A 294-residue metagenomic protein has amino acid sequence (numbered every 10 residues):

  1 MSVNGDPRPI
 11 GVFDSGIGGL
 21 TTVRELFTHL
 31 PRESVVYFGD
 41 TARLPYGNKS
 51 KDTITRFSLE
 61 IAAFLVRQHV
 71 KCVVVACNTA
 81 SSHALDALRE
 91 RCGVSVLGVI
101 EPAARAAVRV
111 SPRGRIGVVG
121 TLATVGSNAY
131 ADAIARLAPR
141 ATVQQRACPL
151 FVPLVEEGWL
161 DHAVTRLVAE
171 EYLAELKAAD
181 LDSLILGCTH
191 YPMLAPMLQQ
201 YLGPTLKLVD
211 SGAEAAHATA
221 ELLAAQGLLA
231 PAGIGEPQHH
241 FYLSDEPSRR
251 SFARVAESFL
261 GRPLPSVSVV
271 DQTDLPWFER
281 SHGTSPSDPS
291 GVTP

Functional and structural regions predicted by a protein language model:
M1-P294: Non-catalytic structural scaffold of enzyme domains
